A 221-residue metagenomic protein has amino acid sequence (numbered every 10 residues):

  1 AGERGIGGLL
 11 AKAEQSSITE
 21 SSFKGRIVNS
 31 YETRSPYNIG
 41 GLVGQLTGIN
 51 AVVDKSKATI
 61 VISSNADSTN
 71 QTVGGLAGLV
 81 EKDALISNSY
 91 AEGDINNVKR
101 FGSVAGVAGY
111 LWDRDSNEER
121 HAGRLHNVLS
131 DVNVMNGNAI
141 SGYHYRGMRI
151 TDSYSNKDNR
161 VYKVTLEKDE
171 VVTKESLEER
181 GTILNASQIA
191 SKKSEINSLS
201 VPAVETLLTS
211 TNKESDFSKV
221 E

Functional and structural regions predicted by a protein language model:
A1-E221: Predominantly extracellular beta-rich ligand-binding scaffolds that present long acidic/polar faces for carbohydrate
